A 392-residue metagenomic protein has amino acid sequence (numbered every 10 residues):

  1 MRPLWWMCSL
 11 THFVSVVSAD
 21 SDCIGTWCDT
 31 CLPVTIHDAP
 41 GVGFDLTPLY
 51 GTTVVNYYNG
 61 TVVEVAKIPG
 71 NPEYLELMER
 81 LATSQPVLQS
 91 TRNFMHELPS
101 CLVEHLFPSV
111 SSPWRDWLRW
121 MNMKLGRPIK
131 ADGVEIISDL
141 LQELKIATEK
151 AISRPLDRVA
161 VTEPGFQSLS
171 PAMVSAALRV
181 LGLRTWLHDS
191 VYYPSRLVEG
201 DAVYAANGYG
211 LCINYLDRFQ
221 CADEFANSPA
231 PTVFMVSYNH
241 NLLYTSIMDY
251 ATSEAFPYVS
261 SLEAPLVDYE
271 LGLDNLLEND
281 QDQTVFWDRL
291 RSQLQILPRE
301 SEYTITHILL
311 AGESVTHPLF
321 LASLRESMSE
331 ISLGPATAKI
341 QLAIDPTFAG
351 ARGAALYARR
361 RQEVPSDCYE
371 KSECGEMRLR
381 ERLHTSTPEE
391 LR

Functional and structural regions predicted by a protein language model:
R2-G43, S112-V233, R361-R392: Nucleotide/phosphate-binding catalytic cleft detector across ATP-hydrolyzing and phosphate-transferring enzymes
H37, P48-Y50, N241: Conserved phosphate-interacting/catalytic interface
T47-P171, S261-L266, L277-E300: Conserved phosphate-binding loops in N-terminal lobes of ATP-dependent enzymes of the actin/Hsp70/sugar-kinase
T53-N71, Y209-N279: Glycine-rich phosphate-binding loop of actin/hexokinase-like ATP-binding domains
Y58-T61, V174-L181, D249-E254, S323-M328 (+1 more regions): Short secondary-structure boundary/capping segments
R158-M173, S301-S332, L342-G350: Glycine-rich phosphate-binding loops at beta-strand->alpha-helix junctions
G182-A206, L324-G353: Conserved phosphate-binding/catalytic loops in two-lobed NTP-binding clefts
L297-Y303, P318-A338, R359-K371, T387: ATP-binding/phosphotransfer module of carbohydrate and carboxylate kinases, centering on a glycine-rich
